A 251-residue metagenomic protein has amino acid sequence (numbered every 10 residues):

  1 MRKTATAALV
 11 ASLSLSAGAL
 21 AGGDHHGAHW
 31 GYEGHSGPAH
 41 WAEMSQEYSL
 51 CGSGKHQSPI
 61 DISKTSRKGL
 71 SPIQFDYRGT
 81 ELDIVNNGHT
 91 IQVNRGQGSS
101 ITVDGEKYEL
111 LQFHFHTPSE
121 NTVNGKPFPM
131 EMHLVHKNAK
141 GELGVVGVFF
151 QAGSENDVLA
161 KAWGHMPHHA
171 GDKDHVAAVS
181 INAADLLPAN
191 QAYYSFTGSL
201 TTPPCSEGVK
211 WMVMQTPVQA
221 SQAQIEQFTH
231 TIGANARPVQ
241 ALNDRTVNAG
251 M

Functional and structural regions predicted by a protein language model:
R2-A8, A19-M251: Alpha-carbonic anhydrase
L13-A19: C-terminal segment of classical bacterial N-terminal signal peptides
